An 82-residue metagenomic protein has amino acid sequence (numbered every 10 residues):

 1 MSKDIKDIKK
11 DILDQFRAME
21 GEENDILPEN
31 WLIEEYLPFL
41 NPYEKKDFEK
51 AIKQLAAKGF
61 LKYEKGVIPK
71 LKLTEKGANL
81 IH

Functional and structural regions predicted by a protein language model:
M1-E23: Short alpha-helical segments that sit at the start of domains
I5, D25, E44, G66: Residue-level marker of regulatory loop/turn positions in helix-turn-helix DNA-binding domains and in histidine
E22-F39: Short acidic, hydrophobic short linear motifs in intrinsically disordered regions
N41-A57: Short amphipathic alpha-helical interaction segments
A56-G66: A short, conserved structural fragment
I68-L73: Minor-groove-contacting beta-hairpin "wing" of winged helix-turn-helix DNA-binding domains
K76-H82: Short, amphipathic alpha-helical interaction segments positioned at domain boundaries
